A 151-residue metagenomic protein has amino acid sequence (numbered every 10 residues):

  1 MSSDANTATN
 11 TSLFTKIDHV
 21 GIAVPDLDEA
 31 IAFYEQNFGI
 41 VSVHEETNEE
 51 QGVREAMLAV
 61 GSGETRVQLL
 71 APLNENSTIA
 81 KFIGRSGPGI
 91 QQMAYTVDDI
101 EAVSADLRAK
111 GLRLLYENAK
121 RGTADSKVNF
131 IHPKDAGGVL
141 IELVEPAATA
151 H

Functional and structural regions predicted by a protein language model:
S2-L13, A56-A59, R66-V67, Y95 (+1 more regions): Vicinal oxygen chelate
S2-Q51: Long, hydrophobic N-terminal alpha-helical segment
S12, K16-D18, I40-V43, E50-V53 (+3 more regions): A cross-kingdom feature marking solvent-exposed beta-strand/loop segments within repeated, beta-rich binding/scaffold
I17-P25, A56-G61, I79-D106, N129: Vicinal oxygen chelate
P25-D26, E75-T78, T149: Active-site-proximal flexible loops/turns
A30, I40-V41, E64-V67, E75-T78 (+1 more regions): Short loop/beta submotifs within extracellular cysteine-rich repeat domains
S42-V43, E49-Q68: Solvent-exposed, charged interface segments at domain starts and junctions
